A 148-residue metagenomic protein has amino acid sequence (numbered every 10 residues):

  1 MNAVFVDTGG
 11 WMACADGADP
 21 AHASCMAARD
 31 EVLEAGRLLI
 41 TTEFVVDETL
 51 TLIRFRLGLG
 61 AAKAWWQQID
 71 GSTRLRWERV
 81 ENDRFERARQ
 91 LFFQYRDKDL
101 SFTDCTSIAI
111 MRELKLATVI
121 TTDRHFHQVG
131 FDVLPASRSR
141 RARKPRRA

Functional and structural regions predicted by a protein language model:
M1-T41, R54-Q68, R138-R147: Short, well-structured N-terminal submotif of metal-dependent ribonuclease cores
R29, V46, W66, D104-S107: Alpha-helical structural signal
A35-G36, S72-T73, V129: Structured helix-beta-strand junction loops
E43-F44, D104, D123-R124: Short secondary-structure boundary segments
L75-T118: Active-site neighborhoods of divalent-metal-dependent phosphate/nucleic-acid chemistry enzymes
I108, E113-A148: Acidic, PIN/NYN-like endoribonuclease modules and their adjacent C-terminal/linker elements
